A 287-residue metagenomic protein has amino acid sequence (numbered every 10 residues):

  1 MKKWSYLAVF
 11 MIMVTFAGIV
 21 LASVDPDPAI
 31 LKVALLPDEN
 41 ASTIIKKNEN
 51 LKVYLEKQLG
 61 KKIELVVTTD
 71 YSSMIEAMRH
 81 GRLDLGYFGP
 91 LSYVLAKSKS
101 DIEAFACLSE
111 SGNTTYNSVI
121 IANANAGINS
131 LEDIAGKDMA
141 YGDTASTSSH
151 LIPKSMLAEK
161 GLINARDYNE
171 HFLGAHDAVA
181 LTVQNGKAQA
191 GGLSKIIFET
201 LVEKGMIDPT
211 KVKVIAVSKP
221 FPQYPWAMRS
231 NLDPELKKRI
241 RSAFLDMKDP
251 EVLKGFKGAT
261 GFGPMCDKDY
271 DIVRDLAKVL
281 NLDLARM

Functional and structural regions predicted by a protein language model:
M1-A8: Bacterial N-terminal signal peptides that target proteins for export
A17-I19: N-terminal signal peptide c-region/cleavage motif recognized by signal peptidases
V24-L91: Extracytoplasmic small-molecule ligand-binding "clamshell" domains of the periplasmic binding protein/Venus flytrap
P26-N50, Q223, A227-M287: An extracytoplasmic/periplasmic, membrane-proximal ligand-sensing/linker region
D38-A41, S109-S111, N123-I128, G142-S149: Short coil/turn segments
S72-G86, K99-S100, E132, H176-I196: Short helices/loops that flank or line small-molecule/ion binding pockets
E76-D133: Acidic, polar ligand-binding/catalytic clefts
A126, K137-E235: Pocket-lining segment of extracytoplasmic ligand-binding domains
